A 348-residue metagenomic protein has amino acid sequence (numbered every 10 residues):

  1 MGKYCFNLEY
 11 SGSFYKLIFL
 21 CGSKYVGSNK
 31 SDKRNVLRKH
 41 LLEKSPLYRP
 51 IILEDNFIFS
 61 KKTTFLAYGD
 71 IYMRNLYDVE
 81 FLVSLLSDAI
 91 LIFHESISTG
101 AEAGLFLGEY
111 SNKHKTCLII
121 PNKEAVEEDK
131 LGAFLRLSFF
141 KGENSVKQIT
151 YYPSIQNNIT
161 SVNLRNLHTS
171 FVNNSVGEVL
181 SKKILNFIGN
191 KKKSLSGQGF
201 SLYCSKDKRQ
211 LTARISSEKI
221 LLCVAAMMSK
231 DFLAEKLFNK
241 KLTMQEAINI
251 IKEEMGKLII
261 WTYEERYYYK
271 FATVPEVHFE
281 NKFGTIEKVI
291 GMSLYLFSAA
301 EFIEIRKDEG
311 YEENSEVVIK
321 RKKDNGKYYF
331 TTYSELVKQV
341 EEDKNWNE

Functional and structural regions predicted by a protein language model:
M1-E348: Conserved catalytic or regulatory cores that recognize and/or transform ribose-phosphate-containing ligands
